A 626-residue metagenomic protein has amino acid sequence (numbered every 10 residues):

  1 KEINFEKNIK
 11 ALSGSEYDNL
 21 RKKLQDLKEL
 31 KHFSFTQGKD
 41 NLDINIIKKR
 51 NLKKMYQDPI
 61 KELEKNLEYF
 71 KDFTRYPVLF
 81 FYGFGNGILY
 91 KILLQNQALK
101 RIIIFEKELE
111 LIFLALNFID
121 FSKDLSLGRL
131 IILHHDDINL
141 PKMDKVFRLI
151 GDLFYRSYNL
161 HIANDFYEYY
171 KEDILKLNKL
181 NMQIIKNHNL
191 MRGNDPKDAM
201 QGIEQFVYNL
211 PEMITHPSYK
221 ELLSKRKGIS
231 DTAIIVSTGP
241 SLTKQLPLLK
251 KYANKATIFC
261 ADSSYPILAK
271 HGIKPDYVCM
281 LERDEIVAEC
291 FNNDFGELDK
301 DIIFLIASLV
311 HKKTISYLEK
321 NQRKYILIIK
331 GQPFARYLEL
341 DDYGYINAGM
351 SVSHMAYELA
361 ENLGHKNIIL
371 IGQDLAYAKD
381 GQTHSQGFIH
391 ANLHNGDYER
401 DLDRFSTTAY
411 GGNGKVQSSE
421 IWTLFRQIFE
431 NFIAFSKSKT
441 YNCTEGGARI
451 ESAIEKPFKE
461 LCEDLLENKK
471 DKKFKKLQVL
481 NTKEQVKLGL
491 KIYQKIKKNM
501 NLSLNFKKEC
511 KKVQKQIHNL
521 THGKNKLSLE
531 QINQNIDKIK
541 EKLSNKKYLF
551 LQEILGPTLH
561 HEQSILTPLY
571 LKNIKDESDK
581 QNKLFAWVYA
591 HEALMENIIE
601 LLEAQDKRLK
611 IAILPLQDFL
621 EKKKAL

Functional and structural regions predicted by a protein language model:
K1-V78, N86-I92, A199-L223: Class I S-adenosylmethionine
V78-L133: SAM cofactor-binding core of SAM-dependent methyltransferases, primarily the Rossmann-like beta-alpha-beta module
Q95-R101, A253-N254, G272-P275: Conserved S-adenosyl-L-methionine
E106, S264-Y265, G272-E282, A360-H384: Glycine-rich phosphate/pyrophosphate-binding loops and their adjacent beta-strand/loop elements at enzyme active sites
I112-D195, A269-M355, L359-L363, P568-L626: Acidic/Gly/His-enriched mid-domain segments of enzyme catalytic cores or analogous surface patches that mediate
F121-L125, L281-D284, N292-K300, S385-R404 (+1 more regions): Acidic, Ser/Thr-rich peripheral helices and adjacent loops at domain boundaries
Y398-G447: Polyanion-binding loop/helix "lid" in catalytic or ligand-binding cores
F435-L626: Long, compositionally biased charged/polar accessory segments in the mid-to-C-terminal portions of proteins
